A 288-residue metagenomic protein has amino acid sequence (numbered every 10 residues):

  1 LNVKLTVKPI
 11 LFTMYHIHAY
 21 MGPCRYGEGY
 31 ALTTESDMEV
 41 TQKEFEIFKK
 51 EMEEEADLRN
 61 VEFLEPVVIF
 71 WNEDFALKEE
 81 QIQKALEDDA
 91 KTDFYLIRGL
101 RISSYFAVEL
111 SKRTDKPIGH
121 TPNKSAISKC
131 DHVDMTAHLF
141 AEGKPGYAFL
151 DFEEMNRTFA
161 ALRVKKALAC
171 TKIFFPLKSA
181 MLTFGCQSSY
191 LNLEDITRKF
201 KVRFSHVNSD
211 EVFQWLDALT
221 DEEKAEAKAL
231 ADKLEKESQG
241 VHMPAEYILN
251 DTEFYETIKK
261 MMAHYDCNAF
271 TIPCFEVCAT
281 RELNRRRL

Functional and structural regions predicted by a protein language model:
L1-L288: An N-terminal assembly and electron-transfer interface module characteristic of large anaerobic redox and radical
